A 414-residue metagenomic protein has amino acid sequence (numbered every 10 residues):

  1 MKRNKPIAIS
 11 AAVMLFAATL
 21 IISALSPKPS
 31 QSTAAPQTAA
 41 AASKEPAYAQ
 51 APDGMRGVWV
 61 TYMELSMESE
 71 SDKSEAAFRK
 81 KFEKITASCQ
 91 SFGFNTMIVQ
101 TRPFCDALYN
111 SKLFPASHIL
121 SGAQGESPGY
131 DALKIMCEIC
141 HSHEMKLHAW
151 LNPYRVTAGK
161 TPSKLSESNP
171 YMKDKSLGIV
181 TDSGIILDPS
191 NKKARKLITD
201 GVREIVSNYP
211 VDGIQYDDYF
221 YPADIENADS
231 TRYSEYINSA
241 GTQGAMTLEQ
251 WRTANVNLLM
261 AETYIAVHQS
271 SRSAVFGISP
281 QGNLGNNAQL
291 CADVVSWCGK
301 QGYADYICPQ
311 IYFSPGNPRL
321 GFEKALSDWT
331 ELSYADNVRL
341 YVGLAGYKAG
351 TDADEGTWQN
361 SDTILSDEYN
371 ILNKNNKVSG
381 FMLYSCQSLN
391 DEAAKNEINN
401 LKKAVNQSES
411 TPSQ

Functional and structural regions predicted by a protein language model:
P29-A51: N-terminal, intrinsically disordered, polar/charged segments of Gram-positive cell-envelope systems that serve as
K44-E45, M260-A261, G282, N286-S296 (+2 more regions): Alpha-helical scaffolding within the catalytic cores of extracellular/periplasmic polymer-degrading hydrolases
A49-F78, A149, Y154-E204, N208: Active-site-adjacent "subsite" loops/lids of carbohydrate-active enzymes
E64-E75, P115-G129, D182-K196, A245-N255 (+2 more regions): The substrate-binding groove and active-site-proximal loops of carbohydrate-active enzymes, especially glycoside
F78, H143, M172-K300, Y312-F313: Polysaccharide-binding and catalytic clefts of secreted carbohydrate-active enzymes
K80-D106, V378: Catalytic domains of carbohydrate-active enzymes, especially glycoside hydrolases
P103-N152, T247-S270: Aromatic-lined substrate-binding rim segments of carbohydrate-active enzymes
Y303-L320, D336-Q414: Substrate-binding cleft of secreted/luminal carbohydrate-active enzymes
